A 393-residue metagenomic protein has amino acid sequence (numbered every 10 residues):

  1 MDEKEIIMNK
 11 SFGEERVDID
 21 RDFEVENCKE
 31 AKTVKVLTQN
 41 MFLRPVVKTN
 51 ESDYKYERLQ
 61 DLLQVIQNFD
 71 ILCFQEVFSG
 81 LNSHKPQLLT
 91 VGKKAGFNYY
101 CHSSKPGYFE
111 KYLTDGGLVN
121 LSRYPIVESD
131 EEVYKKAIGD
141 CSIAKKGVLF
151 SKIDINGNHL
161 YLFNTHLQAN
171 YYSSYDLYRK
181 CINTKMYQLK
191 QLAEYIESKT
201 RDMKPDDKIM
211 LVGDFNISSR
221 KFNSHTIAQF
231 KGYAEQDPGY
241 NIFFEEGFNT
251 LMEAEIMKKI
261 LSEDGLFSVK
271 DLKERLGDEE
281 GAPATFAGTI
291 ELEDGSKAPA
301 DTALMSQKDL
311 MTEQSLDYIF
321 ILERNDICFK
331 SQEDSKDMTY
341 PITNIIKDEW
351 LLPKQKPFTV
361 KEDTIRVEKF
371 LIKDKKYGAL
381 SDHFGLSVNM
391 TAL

Functional and structural regions predicted by a protein language model:
D2-E24, E197-M210, I217-L393: Metal-dependent phosphoester-hydrolase catalytic domains
E3-C28, I71-N170, D334: Structured beta-strand-rich core segments of catalytic domains in phosphoester-bond hydrolases
C28-K32, I66, K93-K94, K111-T114 (+6 more regions): Extracellular/periplasmic catalytic domains that process cell-envelope and extracellular macromolecules
K32-L37, T114-G117, K145-L149, N158 (+5 more regions): Residues that flank catalytic or metal-binding motifs in active/ligand-binding sites
V34-M41, L62-K85, L121, S151 (+5 more regions): Active-site beta-strand/loop signature of hydrolases that rely on acidic residues for catalysis
T38-L59, Y108-E110, G139-C141, N170-T184: Acidic/histidine-rich helix-loop elements that form or flank divalent-metal/phosphate-binding sites at the catalytic
R44-V47, G80-H84, Y108-G117, S129 (+4 more regions): Short catalytic/ligand-binding loop motif for oxyanion handling, primarily in non-cytosolic enzymes, centered on
Y54-D61, S83-H84, L113, S142-K146 (+5 more regions): Soluble or luminal CAZymes and related metallo-dependent hydrolases
